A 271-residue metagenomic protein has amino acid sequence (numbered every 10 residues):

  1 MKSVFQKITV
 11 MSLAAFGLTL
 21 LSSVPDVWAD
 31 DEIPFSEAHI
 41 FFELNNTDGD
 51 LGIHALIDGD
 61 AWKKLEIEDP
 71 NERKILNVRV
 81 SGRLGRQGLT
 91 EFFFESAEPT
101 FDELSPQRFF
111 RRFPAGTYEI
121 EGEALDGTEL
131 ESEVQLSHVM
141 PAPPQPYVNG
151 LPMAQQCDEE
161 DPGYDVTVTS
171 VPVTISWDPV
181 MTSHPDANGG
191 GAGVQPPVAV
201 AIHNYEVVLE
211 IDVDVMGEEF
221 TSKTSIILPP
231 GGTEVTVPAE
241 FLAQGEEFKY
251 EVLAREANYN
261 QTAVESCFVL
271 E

Functional and structural regions predicted by a protein language model:
M11-S22: Bacterial N-terminal signal peptides
W28-Q107, A115, E119: Long, polar/Ser/Thr-enriched low-complexity segments that form simple helices or flexible linkers at protein ends
A55, V166-A199: Conserved aromatic anchor
E72-L104, N188-A243: Recognizes extended acidic, P/S/T-rich segments that occur within or adjacent to Ig-like beta-sandwich modules
R108-A115, A239-E246: Surface-exposed, short loops/turns at beta-strand junctions within beta-sandwich domains
A124, E240-T262: Beta-strand-rich modules
L130-E133, R255-E271: Extracellular fibronectin type III
S132-M153: Proline/serine/threonine-rich low-complexity linkers at boundaries of modular beta-sandwich domains
